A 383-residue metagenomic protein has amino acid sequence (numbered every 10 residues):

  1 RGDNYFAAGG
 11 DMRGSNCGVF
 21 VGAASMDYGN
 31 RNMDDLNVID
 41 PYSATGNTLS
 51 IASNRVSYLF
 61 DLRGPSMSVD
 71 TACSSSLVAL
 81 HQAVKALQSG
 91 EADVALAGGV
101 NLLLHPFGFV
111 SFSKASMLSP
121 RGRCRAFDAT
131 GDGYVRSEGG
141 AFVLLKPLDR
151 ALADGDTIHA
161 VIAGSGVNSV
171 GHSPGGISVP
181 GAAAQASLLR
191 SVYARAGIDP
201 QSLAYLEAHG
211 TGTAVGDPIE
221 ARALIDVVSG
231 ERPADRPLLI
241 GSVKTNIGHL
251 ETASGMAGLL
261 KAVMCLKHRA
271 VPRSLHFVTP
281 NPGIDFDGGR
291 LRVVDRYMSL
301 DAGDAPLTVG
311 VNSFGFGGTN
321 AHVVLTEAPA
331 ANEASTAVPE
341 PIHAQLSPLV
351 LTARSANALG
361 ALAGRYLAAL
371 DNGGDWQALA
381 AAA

Functional and structural regions predicted by a protein language model:
R1-H343, S347-P348, A353, N357 (+3 more regions): Condensing-enzyme catalytic core of the thiolase-fold
R365-A369: Conserved short hydrophobic interaction patches
